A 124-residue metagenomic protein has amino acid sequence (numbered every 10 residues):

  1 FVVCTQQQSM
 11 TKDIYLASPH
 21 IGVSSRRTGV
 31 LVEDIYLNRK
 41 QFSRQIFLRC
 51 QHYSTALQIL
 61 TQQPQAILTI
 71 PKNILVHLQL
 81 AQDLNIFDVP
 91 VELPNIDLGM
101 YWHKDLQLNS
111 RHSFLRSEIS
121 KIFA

Functional and structural regions predicted by a protein language model:
V2-C4, I21, T69, Y101: Structural motif
V3, K12, L84-A124: A late-sequence structural motif
C4-Q6, M10-K12, A17-K40, L108-S110 (+1 more regions): Secondary-structure junction motif
L16-A17, P64, P94-I96: Residue-level preference for short coil/turn positions at secondary-structure junctions
S24-S25, L48, P90, K104: Structured beta->alpha junctions
R26-N85: Hydrophobic hinge/microswitch elements
